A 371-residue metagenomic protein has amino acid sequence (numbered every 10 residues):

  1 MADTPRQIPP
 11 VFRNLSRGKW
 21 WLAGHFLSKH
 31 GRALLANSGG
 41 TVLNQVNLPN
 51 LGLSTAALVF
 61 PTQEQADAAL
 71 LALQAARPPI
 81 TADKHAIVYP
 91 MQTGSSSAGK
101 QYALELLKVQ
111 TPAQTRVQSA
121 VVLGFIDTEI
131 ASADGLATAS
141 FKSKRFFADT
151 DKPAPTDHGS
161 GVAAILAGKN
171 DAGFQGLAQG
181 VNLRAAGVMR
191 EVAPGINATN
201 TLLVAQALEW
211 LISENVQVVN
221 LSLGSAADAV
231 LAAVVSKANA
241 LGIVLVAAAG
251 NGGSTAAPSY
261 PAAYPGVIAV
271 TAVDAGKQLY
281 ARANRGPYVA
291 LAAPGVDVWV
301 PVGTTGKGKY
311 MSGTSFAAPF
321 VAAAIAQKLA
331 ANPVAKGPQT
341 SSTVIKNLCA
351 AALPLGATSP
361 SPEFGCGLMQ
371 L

Functional and structural regions predicted by a protein language model:
M1-M91, V218: Inhibitory N-terminal propeptides of secreted protease zymogens
V46, L51-T55, E64, L71-V122 (+2 more regions): Protease zymogen maturation seam
I87, E129-A131, G224-A226, G250-G253 (+2 more regions): Catalytic metal-binding/acid-base residues of hydrolase active sites
P112-S143, D149-N200, N239, Y264-P265 (+3 more regions): Subtilisin-like serine protease catalytic core
V122-F125, L183-A186, Q217-S222, V244-A248 (+3 more regions): Structural recognition of the beta-strand scaffold that forms the well-ordered cores of secreted hydrolase catalytic
I126, A131-D134, K142-K144, A272-S315 (+1 more regions): Catalytic-core environment of secreted peptidases
A163-L166, A186-V188, G295-E363, G367-L368: Hydrolase catalytic cores
M189-P265, Q278-L279, R285, T304-A318 (+2 more regions): Substrate-binding/access-modulating region of protease and related hydrolase catalytic domains
